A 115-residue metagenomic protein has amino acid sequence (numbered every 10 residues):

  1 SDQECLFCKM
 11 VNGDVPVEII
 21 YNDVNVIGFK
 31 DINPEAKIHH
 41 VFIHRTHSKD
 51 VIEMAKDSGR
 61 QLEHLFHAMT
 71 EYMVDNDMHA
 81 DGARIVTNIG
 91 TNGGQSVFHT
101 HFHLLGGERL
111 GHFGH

Functional and structural regions predicted by a protein language model:
S1-H115: HIT superfamily nucleotide-processing domains
